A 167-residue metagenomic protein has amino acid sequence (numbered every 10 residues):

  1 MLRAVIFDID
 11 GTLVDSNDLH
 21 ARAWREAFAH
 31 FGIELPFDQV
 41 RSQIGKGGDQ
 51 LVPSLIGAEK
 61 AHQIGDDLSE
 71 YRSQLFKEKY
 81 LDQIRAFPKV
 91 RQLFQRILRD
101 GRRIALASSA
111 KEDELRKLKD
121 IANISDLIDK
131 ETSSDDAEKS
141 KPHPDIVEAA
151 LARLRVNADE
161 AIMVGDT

Functional and structural regions predicted by a protein language model:
M1-L2, A158: A structure-centric signal for secondary-structure junctions around beta-strands
L2-R91, Q95-R102, D113: N-terminal helical cap/lid subdomain that shapes the substrate entry/recognition surface in HAD-like hydrolases
D8, T12, S108, D166: Conserved G/P- and acidic residue-centered "switch" motifs that form tight phosphate/ATP-binding loops in soluble
A105, K111-T167: Substrate-recognition "cap/lid" segment bordering the active-site pocket of phosphatases
